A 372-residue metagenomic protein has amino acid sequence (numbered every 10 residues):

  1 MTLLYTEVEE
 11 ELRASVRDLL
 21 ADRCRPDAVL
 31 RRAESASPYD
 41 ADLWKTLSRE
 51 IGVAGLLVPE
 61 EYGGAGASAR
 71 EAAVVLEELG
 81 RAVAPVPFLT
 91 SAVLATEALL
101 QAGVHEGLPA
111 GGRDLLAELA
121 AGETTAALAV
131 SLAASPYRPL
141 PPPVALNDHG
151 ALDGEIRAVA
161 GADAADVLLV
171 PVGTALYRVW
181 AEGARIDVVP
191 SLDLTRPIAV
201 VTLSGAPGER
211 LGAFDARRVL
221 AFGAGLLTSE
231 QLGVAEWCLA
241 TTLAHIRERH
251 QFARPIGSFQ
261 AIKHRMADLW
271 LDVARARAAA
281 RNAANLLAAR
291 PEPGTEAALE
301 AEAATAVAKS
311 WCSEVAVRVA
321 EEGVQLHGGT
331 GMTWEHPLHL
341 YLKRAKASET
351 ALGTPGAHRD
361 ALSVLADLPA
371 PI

Functional and structural regions predicted by a protein language model:
M1-A82, G107, G225-I372: Alpha-helical interface subdomain recognition
Y5, F88, L152, I186 (+3 more regions): Short clusters of hydrophobic/aromatic residues that line enzyme substrate/ligand-binding pockets
S35, L79, L99-V104, L116: N-terminal membrane-targeting/anchoring modules of bacterial envelope and secretion proteins
S68-A72, A92, G112: Amphipathic alpha-helical segments in well-structured domains
A84-P85, I156: Active-site PLP-lysine loop of aminotransferase-like
V86-L108: N-terminal glycine-rich flavin-associated loop
T96, D114-L116, A120, L362-I372: A structural-propensity feature for long, helix-poor, extended segments
E106, R113-E236, A240: FAD-binding core of flavoproteins
